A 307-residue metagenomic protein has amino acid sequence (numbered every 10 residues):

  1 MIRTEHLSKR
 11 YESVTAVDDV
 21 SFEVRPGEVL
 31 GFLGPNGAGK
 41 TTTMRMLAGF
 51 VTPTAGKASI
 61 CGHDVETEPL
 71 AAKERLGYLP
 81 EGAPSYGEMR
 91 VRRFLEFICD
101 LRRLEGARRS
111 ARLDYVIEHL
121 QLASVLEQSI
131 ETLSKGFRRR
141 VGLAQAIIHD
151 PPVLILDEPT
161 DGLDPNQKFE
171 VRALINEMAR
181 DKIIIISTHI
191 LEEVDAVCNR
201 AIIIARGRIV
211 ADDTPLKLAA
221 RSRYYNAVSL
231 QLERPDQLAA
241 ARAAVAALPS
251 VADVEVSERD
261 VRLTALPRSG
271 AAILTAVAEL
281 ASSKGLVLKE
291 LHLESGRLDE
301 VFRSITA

Functional and structural regions predicted by a protein language model:
I2-T4, K9-A205, I209-A211: ABC transporter nucleotide-binding domains
K9, F22, L230-L232, L263-A265 (+1 more regions): Preference for bulky hydrophobic residues occupying beta-strand positions in well-ordered beta-sheet regions
A16, E193, Q237, I273 (+1 more regions): Short phosphate-engaging motifs
H63-E66, I209, P235, R268-A271 (+1 more regions): Short, surface-exposed acidic/glycine-rich loop or hinge patches that mediate macromolecular interfaces
Q121, S250-E255, V287-L291: A short linear hydrophobic-aromatic micro-motif
V171-L266: ABC transporter nucleotide-binding domain
R268-A307: C-terminal coupling/interaction segments
